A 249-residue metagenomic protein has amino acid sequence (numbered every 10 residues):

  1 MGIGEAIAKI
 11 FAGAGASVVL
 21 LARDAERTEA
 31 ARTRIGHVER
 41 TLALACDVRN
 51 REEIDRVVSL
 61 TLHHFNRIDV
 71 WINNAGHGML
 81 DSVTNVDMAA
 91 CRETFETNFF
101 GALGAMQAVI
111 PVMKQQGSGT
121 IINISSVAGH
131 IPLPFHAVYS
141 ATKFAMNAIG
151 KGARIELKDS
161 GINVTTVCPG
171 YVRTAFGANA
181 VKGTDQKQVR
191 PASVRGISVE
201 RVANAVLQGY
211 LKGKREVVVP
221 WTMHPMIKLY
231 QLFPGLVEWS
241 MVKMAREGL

Functional and structural regions predicted by a protein language model:
M1-S17: Canonical Rossmann dinucleotide-binding motif of NAD(H)/NADP(H)-dependent dehydrogenases/reductases, specifically
A14-A30: Conserved glycine-rich Rossmann-like NAD(P)H-binding loop of the short-chain dehydrogenase/reductase
A25, C46-R56, M88: The beta1-alpha1 cofactor-binding region of Rossmann-like NAD(H)/NADP(H)-dependent oxidoreductases
S82-V83, D87-R92: Substrate-binding pocket helix/loop in short-chain dehydrogenase/reductase
M106, T142: Active-site helix of classical SDR
S126: Residue(s) in the substrate-gating loop at a strand-loop-helix junction that position the organic substrate next
D159-W221, W239: SDR active-site lid
